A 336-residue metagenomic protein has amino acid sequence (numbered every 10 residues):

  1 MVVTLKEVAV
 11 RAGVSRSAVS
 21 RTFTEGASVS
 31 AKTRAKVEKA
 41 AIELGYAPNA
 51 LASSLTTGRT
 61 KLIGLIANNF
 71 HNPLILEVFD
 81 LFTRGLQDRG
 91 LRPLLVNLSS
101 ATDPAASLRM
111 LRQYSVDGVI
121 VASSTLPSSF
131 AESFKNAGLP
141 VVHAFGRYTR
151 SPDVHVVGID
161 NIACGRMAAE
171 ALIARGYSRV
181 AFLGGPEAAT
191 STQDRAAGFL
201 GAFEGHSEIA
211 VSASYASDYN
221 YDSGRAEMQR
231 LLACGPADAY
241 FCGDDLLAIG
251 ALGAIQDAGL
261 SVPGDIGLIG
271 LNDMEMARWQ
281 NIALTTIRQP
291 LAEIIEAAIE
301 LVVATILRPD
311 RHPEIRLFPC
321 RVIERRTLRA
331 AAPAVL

Functional and structural regions predicted by a protein language model:
M1-T60: N-terminal helix-turn-helix DNA-binding module of bacterial transcription factors
A18-R21, L55-H71, A171, R179-P186: Short beta-strand segments enriched in small/hydrophobic residues
T60, V116, Y177, P236-A237 (+1 more regions): Short, high-confidence coil segments that cap the C-terminus of an alpha-helix and link into the following beta-strand
L62-E170, A174: Alpha-helical recognition/docking segments in bacterial nutrient-uptake and carbohydrate-utilization systems
A67-E77, L95-D103, G146, V157-M167 (+6 more regions): Hinge/beta->alpha junction and helix N-cap segments in small-molecule ligand-binding domains
S115-S123, A181-L183, S214-Y215, G235-D244 (+1 more regions): Periplasmic-binding protein-like
V211, C234-L336: Flexible loop/turn connectors
